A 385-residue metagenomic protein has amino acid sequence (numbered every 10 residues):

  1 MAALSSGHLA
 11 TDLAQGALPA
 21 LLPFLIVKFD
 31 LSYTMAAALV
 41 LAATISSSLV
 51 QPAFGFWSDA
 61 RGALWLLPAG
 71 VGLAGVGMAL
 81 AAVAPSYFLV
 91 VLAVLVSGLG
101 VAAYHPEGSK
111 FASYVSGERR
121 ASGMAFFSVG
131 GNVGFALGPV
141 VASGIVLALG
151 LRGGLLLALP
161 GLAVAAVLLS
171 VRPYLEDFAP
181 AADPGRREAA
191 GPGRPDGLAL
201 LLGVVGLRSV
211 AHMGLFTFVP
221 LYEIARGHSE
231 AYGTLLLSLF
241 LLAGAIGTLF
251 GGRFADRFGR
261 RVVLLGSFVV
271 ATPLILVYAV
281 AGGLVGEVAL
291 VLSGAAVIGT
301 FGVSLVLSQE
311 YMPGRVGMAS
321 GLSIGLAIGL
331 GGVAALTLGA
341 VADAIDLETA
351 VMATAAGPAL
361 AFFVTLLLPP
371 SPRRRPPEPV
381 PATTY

Functional and structural regions predicted by a protein language model:
G16, T44-P52, F135-A136, L241-L249 (+1 more regions): Residue-level signature of mid-helix packing/kink "hotspots" within the transmembrane helices of 12-pass Major
L18-P19, D196-S238, L242-I246: Extracytoplasmic gate region of multi-pass secondary transporters
L49-P85: Conserved MFS/SLC helix-loop-helix module at the cytosolic interface between two early adjacent transmembrane helices
W65-A79, V262-L276, A355: Structural signature of the two symmetry-related core transmembrane helices
A93-G130: Cytoplasmic helix-loop-helix junction between adjacent transmembrane helices in 12-TM secondary transporters
F127-P173: Helix-loop-helix hairpin linking two adjacent transmembrane segments in secondary transporters
L159-A182, F362-P369: C-terminal membrane-cytosol helix-exit motif in multi-pass small-molecule transporters
F258-S304: C-terminal transmembrane helical hairpin of 12-TM major facilitator-type secondary transporters
